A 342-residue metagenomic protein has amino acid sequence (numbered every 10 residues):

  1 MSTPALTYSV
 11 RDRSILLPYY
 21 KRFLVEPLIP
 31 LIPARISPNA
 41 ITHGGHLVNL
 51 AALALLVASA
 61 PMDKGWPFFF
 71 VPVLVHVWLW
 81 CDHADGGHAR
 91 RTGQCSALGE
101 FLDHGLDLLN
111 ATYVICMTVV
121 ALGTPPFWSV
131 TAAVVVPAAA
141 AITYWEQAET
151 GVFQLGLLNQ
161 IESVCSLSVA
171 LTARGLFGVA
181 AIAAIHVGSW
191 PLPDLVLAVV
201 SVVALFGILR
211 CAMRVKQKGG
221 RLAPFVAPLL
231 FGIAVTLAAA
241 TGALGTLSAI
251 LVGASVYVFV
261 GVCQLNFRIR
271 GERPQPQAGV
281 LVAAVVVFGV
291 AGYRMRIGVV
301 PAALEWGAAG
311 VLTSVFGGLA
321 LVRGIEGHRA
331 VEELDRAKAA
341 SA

Functional and structural regions predicted by a protein language model:
M1-I32, A140-Y144, T150-A342: C-terminal membrane-associated helical module and adjoining short loops/tails
I29-P30, D85, A89, G93-L106 (+1 more regions): Juxtamembrane helix-capping/reentrant segments at transmembrane boundaries
A34-G44: Membrane-interface helix starts
T42-L98, V114-T118, P126-A139, P191-V202: Membrane-embedded alpha-helical segments that form the functional core of polytopic membrane enzymes, especially those
L47-A54, L109, V169-L176: Generic alpha-helical transmembrane segments of integral inner-membrane proteins, especially permease/transport modules
V48, L106-D107, V135-A139, E162 (+1 more regions): Transmembrane alpha-helical core residues of multi-pass small-molecule transporters, especially secondary transporters
E100-V114, N159-S166: Alpha-helical transmembrane segments that form the membrane-embedded catalytic/substrate-binding core of multi-pass
